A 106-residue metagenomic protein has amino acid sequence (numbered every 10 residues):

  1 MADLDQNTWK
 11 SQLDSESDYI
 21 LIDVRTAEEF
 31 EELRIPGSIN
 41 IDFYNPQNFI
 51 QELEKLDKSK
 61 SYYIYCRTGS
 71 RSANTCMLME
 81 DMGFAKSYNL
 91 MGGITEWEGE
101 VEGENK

Functional and structural regions predicted by a protein language model:
M1-I20, A27-S61, S70-K106: Rhodanese-like catalytic fold shared by cysteine-dependent sulfurtransferases and DSP/PTP-type phosphatases
I64-Y65: Short, surface-exposed ligand- or partner-binding patches at beta-edge/loop junctions that are enriched in aromatics
